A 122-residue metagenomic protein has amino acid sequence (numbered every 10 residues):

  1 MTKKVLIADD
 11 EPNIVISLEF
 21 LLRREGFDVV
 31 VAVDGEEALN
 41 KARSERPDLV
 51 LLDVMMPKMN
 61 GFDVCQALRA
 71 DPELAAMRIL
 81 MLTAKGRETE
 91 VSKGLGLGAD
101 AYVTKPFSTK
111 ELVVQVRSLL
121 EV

Functional and structural regions predicted by a protein language model:
I16-R24: Charged docking surfaces used in two-component/phosphorelay signaling
G26-V33, K41: Short hydrophobic/Thr-rich beta-strand motif most characteristic of the beta2 strand and flanking loop of CheY-like
E45-L51: Active-site beta3 strand of CheY-like receiver
M56: Receiver (REC) domain active-site loop signature in two-component systems and cognate sites in sensor histidine kinases
F107-R117: C-terminal output helix
